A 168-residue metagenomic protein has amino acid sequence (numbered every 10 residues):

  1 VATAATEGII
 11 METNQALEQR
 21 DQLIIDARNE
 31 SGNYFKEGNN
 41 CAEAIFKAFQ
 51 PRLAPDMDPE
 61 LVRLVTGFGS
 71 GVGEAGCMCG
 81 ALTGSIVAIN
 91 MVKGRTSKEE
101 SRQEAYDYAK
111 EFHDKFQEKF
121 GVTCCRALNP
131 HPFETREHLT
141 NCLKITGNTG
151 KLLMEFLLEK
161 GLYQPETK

Functional and structural regions predicted by a protein language model:
V1-I10: Short, Lys/Arg-enriched N-terminal segments with co-localized hydrophobic residues within the first ~10-30 amino acids
M11-E37: Polybasic, low-complexity association/targeting segments
E12-Q22, F49-G67, K119-A127: Acidic-glycine-rich active-site phosphate/pyrophosphate-binding loop
N29-K36, F68-G76, F133-H138: A short glycine/serine-rich beta->alpha loop
R52-R63, I89-Y108: Phosphate-handling active-site elements
F68-V87, M91: Glycine/serine-rich anion-binding loops at beta->alpha junctions that coordinate negatively charged ligand groups
E104-K168: C-terminal binding/interaction regions
